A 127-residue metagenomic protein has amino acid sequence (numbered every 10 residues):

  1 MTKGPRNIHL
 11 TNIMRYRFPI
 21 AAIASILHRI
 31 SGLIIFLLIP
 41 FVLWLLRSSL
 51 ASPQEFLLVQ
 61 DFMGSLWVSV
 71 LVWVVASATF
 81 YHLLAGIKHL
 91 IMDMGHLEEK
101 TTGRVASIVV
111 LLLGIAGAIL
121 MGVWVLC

Functional and structural regions predicted by a protein language model:
M1-C127: Membrane-embedded alpha-helical bundles that constitute the cytochrome b-like, heme-associated redox core of multi-pass
